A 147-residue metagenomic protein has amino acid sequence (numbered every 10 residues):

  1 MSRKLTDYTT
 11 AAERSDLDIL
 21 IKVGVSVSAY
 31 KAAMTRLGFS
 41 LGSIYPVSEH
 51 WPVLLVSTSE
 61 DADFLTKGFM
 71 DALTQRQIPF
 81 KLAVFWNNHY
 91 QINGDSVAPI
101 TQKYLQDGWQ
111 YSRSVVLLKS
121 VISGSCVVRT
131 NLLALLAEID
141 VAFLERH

Functional and structural regions predicted by a protein language model:
M1-H147: PRPP-associated nucleotide enzymes
